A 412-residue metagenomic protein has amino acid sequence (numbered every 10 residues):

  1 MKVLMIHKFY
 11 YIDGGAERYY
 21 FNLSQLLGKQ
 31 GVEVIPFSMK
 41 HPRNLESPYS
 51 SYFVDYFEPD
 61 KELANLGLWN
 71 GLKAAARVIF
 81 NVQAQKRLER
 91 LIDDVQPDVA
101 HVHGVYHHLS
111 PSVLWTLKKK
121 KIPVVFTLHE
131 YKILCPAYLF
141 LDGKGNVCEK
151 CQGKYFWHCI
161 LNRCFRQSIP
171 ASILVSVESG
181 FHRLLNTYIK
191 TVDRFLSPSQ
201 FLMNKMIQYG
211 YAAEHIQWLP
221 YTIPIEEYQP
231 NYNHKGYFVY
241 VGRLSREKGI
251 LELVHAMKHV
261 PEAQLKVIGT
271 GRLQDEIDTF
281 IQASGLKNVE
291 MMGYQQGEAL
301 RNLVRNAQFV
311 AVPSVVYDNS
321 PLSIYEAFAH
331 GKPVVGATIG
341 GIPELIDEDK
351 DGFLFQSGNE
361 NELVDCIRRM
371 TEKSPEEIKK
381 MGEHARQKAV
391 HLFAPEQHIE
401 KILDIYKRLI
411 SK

Functional and structural regions predicted by a protein language model:
H7-D13, Q25-L91, V95, R272: N-terminal strand-loop element at the rim of the active site of nucleotide-sugar-dependent glycosyltransferases
I92, Y294-Q295, L303-A307: Short alpha-helical donor nucleotide-sugar binding micro-motif in glycosyltransferases
I133, Q152-Y228, M291: Donor nucleotide-sugar binding/catalytic pocket of nucleotide-sugar-dependent glycosyltransferases
L196, P230-K248, E252-K258, K266: Conserved donor-binding/catalytic core segment of Leloir-type glycosyltransferases
I277-E298: Nucleotide-activated donor-binding/catalytic signature segment of Leloir-type glycosyltransferases, i.e., the conserved
R301, N319, I324-A329, P343-E344 (+1 more regions): Short alpha-helical segment that forms part of, or immediately flanks, the ligand-binding pocket in carbohydrate-active
P333-G336: Short hydrophobic beta-strand element within catalytic cores of glycosyltransferases and related nucleotide-activated
E348-D349, F353-E360, R369-P375: Conserved acidic donor-binding segment of nucleotide-sugar-dependent glycosyltransferases
